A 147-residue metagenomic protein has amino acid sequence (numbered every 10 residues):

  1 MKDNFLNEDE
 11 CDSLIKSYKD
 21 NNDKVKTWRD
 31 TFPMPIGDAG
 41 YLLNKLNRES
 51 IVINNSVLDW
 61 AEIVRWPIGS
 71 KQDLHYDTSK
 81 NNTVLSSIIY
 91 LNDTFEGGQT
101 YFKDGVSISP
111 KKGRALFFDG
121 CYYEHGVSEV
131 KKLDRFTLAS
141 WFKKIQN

Functional and structural regions predicted by a protein language model:
M1-V57, W66, K71: Non-heme Fe(II)/2-oxoglutarate
F5, W66, Y90, D119-C121 (+1 more regions): Structured loops at beta-to-helix junctions and adjacent beta-edge loops in soluble globular domains
I63-K80: Conserved short histidine dyad/triad with adjacent acidic residue
T83, T94-N147: Catalytic core of Fe(II)/2-oxoglutarate
